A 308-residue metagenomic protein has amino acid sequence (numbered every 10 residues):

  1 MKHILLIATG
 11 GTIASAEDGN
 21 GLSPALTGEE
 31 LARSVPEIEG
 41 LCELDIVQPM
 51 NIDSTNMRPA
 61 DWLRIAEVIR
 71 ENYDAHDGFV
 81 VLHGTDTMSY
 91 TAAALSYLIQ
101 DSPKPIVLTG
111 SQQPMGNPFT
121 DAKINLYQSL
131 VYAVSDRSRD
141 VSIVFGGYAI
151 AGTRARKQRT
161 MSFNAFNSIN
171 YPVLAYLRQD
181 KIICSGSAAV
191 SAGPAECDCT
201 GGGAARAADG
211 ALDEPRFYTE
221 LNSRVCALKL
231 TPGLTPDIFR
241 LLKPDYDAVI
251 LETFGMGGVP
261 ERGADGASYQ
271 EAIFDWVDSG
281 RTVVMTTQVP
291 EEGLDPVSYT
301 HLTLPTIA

Functional and structural regions predicted by a protein language model:
M1-E71, E291: ATP/NTP phosphate-donor binding region
I7-A8, T153-R262: Accessory alpha-helical/coil subdomains and C-terminal extensions that flank or cap enzyme catalytic cores
N20-E29, T87, A93-P105, A122-Q128 (+2 more regions): A glycine- and small-aliphatic-rich helix-loop capping segment at beta-alpha/alpha-beta transitions that lines
L82-P103, E261-A272: Short Gly/Thr/Asp-enriched flexible loops that form oxyanion-binding sites at enzyme active sites
A93-D121, L130-D136, V277-T287: Short, acidic/small-residue loops that bind anionic groups at enzyme active sites
T109-R178: Internal gly/pro-rich beta-alpha loop/helix module that stabilizes soluble enzyme cofactors or their anionic handles
I250, F254-D295: CN hydrolase (nitrilase-like) catalytic-core segments centered on the catalytic cysteine and neighboring Lys/Glu
T300-T306: Conserved small/polar residues in nucleotide/adenosyl-binding loops
